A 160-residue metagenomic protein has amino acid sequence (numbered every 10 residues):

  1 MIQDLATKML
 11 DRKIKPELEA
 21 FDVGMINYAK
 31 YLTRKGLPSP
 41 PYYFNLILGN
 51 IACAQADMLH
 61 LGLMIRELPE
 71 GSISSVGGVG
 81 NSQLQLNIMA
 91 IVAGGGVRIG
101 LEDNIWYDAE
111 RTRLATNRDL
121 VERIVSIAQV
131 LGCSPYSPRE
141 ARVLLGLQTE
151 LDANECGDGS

Functional and structural regions predicted by a protein language model:
M1-E102, A115: Catalytic alpha/beta core domains of metabolic enzymes, predominantly
L59-P69, Q85-S160: Structured C-terminal cap/extension of enzyme domains
